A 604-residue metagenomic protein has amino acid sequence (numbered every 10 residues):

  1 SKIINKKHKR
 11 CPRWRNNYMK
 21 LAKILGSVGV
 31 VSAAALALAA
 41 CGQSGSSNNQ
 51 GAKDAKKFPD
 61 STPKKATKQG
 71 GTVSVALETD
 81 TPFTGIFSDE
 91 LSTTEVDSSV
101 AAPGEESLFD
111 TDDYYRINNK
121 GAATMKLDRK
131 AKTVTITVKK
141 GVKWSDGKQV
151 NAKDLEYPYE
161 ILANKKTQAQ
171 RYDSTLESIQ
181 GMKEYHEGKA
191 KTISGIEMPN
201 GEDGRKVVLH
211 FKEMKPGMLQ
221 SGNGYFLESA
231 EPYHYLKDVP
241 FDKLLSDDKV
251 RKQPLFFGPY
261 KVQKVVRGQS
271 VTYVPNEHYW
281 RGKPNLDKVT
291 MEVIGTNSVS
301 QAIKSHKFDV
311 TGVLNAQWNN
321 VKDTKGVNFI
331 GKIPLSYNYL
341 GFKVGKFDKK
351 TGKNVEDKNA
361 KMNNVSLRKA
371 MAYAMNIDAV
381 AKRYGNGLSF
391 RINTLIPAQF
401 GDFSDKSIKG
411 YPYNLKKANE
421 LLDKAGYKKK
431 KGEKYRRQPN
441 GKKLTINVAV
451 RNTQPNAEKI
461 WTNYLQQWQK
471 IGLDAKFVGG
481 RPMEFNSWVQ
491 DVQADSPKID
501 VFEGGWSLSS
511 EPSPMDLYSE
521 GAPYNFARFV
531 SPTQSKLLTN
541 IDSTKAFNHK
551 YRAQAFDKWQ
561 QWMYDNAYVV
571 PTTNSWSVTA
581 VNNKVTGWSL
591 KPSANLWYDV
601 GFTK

Functional and structural regions predicted by a protein language model:
A66, K369, D474-N486, M515-N582 (+1 more regions): Extracytoplasmic/peripheral linker and loop segments enriched in polar/acidic and small residues with frequent Thr/Pro
A76-R129: N-terminal lobe/hinge region of extracytoplasmic solute-binding protein
A123-S174, A360-M362: Aromatic- and charge-enriched surface segment that lines or borders ligand/interaction sites
D173-K237: Surface-exposed binding/hinge segments that line and control ligand-binding clefts or catalytic entry sites
G222-R281, K288: Gly/Pro-rich hinge or "lid" segments in bacterial periplasmic/extracellular proteins
L245-R251, P275-V321, D474: Ligand-site clamp/hinge motif
K361-Q466: Append "and occasionally in soluble cytosolic enzymes with long acidic Gly/Pro-rich linkers
V581-K604: Long beta-strand-rich cores associated with HINT superfamily self-processing modules
